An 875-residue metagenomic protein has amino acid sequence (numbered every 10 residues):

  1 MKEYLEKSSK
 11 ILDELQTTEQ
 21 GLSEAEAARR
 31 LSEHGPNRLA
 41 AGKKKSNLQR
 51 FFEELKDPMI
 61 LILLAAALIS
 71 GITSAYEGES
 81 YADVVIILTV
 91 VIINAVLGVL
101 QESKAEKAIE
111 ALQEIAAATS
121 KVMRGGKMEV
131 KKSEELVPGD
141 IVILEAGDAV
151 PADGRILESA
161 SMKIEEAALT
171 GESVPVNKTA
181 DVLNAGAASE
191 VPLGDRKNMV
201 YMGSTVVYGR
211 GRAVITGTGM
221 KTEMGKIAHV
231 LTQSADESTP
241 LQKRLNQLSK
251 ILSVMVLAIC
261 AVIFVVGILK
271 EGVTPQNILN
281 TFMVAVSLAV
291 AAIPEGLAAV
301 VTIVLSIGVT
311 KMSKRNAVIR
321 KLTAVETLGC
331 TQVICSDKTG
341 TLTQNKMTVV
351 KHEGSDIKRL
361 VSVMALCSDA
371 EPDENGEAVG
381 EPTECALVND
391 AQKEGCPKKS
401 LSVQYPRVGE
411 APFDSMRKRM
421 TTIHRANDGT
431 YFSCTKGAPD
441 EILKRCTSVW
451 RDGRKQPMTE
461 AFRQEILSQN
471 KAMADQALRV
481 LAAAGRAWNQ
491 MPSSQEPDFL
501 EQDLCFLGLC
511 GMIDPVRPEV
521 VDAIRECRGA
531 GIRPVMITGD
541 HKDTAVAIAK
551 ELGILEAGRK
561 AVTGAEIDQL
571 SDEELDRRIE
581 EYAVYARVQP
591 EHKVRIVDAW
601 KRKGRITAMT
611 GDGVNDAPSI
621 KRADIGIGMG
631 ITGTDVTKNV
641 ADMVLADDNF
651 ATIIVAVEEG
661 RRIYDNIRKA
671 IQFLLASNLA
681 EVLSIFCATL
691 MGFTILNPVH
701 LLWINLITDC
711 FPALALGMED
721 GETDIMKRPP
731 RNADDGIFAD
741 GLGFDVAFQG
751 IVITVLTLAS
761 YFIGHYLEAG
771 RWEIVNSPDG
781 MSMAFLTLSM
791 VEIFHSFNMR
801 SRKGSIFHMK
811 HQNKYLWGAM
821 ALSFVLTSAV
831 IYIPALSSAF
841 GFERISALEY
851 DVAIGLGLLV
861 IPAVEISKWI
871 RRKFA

Functional and structural regions predicted by a protein language model:
M1-P730, I737-F738, I751, H765-Y766 (+3 more regions): Conserved cytosolic headpiece of P-type ATPases
A680-E681, D745-T757: Core segments of transmembrane alpha-helices that mediate helix-helix packing or line hydrophobic substrate/ligand
T708, M781-S796: Generic alpha-helical transmembrane segments
N732-I751, V775-M783: Membrane-water interface at loop-to-transmembrane-helix junctions
V755-L756, I763, G770-S777: Catalytic cores of phosphodiester-bond-cleaving enzymes
S760-I763, L767, S789: C-terminal substrate-binding/catalytic lobe of Rossmann-fold NAD(P)-dependent dehydrogenases
M799: A C-terminal functional module that forms or caps the active site or interfaces directly with catalytic machinery
